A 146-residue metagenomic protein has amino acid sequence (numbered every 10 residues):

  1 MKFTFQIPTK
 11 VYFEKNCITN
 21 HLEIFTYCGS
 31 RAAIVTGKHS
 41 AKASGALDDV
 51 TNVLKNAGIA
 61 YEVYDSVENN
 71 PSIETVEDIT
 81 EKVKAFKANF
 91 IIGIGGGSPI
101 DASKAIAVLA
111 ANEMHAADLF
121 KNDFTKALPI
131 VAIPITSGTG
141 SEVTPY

Functional and structural regions predicted by a protein language model:
M1-F90: ATP/NTP phosphate-donor binding region
E74-Y146: Glycine/threonine-rich beta-strand-loop-alpha-helix active-site module that forms ligand/phosphate-binding
